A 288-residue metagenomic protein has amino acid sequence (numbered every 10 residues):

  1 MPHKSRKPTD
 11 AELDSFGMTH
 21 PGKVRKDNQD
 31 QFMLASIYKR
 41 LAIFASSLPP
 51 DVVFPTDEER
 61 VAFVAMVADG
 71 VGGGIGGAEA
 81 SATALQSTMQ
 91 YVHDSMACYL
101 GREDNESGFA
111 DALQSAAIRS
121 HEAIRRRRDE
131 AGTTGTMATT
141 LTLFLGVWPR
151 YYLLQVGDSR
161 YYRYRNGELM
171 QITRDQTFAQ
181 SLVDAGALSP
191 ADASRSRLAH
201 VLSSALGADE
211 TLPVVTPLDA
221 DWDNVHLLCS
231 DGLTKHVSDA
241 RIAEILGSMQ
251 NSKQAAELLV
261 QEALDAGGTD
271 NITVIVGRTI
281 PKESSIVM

Functional and structural regions predicted by a protein language model:
M1-M288: PP2C/PPM-type serine/threonine phosphatase catalytic domain
